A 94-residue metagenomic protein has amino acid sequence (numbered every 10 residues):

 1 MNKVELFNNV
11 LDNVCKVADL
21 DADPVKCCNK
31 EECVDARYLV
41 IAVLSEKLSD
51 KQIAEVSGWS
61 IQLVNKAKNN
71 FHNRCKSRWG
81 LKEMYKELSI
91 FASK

Functional and structural regions predicted by a protein language model:
M1-D12, L88-K94: General nucleic-acid-binding
L11-R37: Short, Lys/Arg-enriched anionic-surface-contact patches
C33-L48: Short, amphipathic alpha-helical "recognition" segments used to contact nucleic acids or chromatin
S45, K68, C75: DNA major-groove recognition helix of helix-turn-helix
Q52-V56: Short alpha-helical "recognition helix" segments of helix-turn-helix
R74-K94: Short Lys/Arg-enriched helix C-cap and helix-to-coil transition segments that create basic nucleic-acid-contact patches
